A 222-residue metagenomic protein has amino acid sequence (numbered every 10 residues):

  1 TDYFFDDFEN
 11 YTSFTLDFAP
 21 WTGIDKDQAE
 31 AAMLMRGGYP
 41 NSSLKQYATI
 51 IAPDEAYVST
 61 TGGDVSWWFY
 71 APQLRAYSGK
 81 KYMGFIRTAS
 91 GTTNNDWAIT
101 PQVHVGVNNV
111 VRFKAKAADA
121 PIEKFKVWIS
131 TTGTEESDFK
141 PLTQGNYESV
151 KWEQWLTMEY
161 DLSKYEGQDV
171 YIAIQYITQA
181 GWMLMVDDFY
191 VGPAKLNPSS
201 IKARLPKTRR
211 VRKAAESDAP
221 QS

Functional and structural regions predicted by a protein language model:
Y3-Y82, R209-R210, E216, P220: Extracellular glycan-recognition surfaces and repeat-rich motifs
Y11, Q102-G106, K114-A120, S130 (+1 more regions): Solvent-exposed strand-to-loop "edge" motifs in beta-rich extracellular domains
M83-D96, Y147-W152: Extracellular beta-rich ligand/substrate-recognition surface
S90-H104, L156-T157: Short beta-strands within extracellular/lumenal beta-sheet-rich domains
G91, V107, K116-K124, G133-T134 (+1 more regions): Extended, low-complexity, turn-rich repeat/linker tracts enriched in Gly/Pro/Ser/Thr and Asp/Glu that occur
T93-W97, I177-P193: Extracellular carbohydrate recognition
D96, V110-R112, P121-I129: Beta-strand acidic-aromatic groove motif in beta-rich domains, primarily in extracellular
T134-Y165: Extracellular carbohydrate recognition and processing domains and analogous Trp-centered ligand-binding platforms
